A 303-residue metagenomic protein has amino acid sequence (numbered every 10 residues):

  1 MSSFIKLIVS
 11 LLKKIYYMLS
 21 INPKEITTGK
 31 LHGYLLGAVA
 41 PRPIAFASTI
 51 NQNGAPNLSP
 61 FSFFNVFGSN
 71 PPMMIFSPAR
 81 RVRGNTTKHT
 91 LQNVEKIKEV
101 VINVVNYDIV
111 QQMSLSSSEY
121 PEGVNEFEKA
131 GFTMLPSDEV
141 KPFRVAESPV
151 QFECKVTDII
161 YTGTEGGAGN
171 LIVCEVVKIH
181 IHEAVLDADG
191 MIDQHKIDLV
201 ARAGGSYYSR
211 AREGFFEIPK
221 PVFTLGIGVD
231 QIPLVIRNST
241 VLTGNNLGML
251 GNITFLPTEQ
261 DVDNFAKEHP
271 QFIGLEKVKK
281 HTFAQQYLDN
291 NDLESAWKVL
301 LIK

Functional and structural regions predicted by a protein language model:
F4-Y17: Short, Lys/Arg-enriched N-terminal segments with co-localized hydrophobic residues within the first ~10-30 amino acids
Y17-K303: Basic, polyanion-binding surface patches
